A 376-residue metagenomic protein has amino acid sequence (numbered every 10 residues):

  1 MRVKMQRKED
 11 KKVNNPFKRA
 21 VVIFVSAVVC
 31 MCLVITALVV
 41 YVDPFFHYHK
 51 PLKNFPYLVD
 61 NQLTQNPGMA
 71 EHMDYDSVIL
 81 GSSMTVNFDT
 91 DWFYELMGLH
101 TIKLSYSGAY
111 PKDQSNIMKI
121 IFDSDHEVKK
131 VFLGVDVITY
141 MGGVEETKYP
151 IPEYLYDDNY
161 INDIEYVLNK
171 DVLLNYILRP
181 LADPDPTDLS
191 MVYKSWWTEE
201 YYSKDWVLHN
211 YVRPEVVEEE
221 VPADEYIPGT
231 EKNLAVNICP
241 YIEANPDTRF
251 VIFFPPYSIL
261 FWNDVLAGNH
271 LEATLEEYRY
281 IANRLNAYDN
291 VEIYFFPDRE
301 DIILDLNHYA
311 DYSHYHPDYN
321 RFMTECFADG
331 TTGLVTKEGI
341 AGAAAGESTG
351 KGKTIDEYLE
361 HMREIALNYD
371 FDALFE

Functional and structural regions predicted by a protein language model:
M1-R19: N-terminal Lys/Arg-rich, disordered targeting/topogenic segments
V22-Y41: Hydrophobic membrane-insertion alpha-helices, especially the h-region of bacterial N-terminal signal peptides
V42-K103, A109-I120: Membrane/wall-proximal cationic-aromatic binding patches
D74-D76, L99, H126-K130, N245-F250 (+1 more regions): Loop/turn elements at helix/coil->beta-strand transitions in domains of secreted/extracellular proteins
M84-Y166: Membrane-embedded segments
G134-V135, V144, K148-T248, G339-E376: Secreted/periplasmic serine-hydrolase-like ester/acetyl group-modifying domain
I242, D247-F250, F254, I259-L306: Extended hydrophobic/aromatic segments used for targeting, binding, or gating
R279-E376: C-terminal regions of proteins
